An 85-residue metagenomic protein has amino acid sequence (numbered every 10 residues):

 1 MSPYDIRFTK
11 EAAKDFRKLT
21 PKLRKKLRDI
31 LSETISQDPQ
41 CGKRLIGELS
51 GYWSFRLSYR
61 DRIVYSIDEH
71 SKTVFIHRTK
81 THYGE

Functional and structural regions predicted by a protein language model:
M1-K14, K18-K25, R56-R62, S66-E85: Enriched for short, Lys/Arg-rich terminal
L23-T34: Compact soluble domain cores
S32-L57: A short, surface-exposed loop/turn module that caps and links secondary-structure elements
